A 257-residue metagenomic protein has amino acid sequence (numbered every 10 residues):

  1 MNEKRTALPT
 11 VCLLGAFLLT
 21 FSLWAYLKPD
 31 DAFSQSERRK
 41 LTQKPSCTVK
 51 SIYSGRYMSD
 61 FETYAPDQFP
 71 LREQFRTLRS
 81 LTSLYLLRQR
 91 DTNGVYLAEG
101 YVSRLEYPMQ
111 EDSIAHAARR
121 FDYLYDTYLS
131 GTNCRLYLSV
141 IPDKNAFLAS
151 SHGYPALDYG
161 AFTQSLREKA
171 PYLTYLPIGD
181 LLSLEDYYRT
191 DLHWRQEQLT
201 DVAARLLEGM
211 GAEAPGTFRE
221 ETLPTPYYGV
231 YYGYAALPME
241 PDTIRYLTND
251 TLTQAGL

Functional and structural regions predicted by a protein language model:
M1-L257: Extracellular glycan-modifying ectodomains
